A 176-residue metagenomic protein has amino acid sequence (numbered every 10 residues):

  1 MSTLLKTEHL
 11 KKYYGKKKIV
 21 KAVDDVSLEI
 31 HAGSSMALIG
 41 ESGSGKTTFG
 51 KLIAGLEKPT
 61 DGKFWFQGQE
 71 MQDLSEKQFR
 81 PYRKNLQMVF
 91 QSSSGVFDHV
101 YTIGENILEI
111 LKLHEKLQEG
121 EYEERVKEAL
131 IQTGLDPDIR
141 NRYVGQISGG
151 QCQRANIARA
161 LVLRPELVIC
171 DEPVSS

Functional and structural regions predicted by a protein language model:
I39-E41: The feature captures the beta-strand-to-loop junction immediately N-terminal to the Walker
A54: Helix-to-loop junction immediately C-terminal to a conserved catalytic motif
G62-E70: Conserved ABC transporter NBD signature motif
M71-Q87, E105, L113: ABC ATPase NBD coupling module
E121-D138: Conserved ABC ATPase "signature" region
Y143-I147, Q151: Conserved ABC ATPase signature
R164: Conserved catalytic motifs of ABC-family nucleotide-binding domains
